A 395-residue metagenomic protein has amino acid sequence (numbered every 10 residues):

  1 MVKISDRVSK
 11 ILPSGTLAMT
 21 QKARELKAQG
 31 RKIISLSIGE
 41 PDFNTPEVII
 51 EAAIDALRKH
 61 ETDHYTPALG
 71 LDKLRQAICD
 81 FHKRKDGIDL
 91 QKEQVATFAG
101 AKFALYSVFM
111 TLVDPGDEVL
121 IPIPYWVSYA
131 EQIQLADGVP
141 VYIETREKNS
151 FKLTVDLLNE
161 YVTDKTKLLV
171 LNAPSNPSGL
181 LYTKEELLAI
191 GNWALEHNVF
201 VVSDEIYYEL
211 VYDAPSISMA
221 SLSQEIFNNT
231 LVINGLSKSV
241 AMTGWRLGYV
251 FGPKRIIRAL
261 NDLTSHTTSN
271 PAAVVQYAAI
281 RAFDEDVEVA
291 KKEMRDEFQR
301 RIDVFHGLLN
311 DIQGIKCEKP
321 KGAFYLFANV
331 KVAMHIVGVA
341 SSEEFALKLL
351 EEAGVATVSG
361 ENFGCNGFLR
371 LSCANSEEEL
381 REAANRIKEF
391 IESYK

Functional and structural regions predicted by a protein language model:
V2-I4, L12-S14, M19-K32, E40-A56 (+1 more regions): PLP-dependent class I/II
V8: Substrate/cofactor-recognition hotspot
S37-E40, D55-L74: A glycine-/small-polar-enriched, mobile loop at the entrance of the PLP active site in fold-type I
H64-F98: Conserved N-terminal alpha-helix of the aminotransferase class I/II PLP-enzyme fold
